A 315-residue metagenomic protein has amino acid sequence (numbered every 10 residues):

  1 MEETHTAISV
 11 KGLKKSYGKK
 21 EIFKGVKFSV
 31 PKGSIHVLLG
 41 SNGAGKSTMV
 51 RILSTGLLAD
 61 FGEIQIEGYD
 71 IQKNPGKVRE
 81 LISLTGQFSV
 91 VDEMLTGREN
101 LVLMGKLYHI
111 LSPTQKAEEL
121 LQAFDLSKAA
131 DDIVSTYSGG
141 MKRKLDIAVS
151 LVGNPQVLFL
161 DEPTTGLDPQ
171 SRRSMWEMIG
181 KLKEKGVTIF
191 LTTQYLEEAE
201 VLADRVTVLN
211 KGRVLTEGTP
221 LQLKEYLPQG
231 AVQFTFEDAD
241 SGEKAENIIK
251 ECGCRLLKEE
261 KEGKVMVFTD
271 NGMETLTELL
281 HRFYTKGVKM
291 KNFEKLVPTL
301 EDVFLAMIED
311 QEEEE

Functional and structural regions predicted by a protein language model:
M1-K14, D310-E315: ABC-family P-loop ATPase nucleotide-binding domain
H5-I8, K15-N210, L215-T216: ABC transporter nucleotide-binding domains
L13, L257, K291-F293: Generic beta-strand hydrophobic packing signal
Y69-Q72, V214, A239, D270-M273 (+1 more regions): Short, surface-exposed acidic/glycine-rich loop or hinge patches that mediate macromolecular interfaces
S83, H109, P228, K250 (+1 more regions): A generic structural signal for secondary-structure junctions that act as hinges or helix/strand caps at the edges
E177-D270: ABC transporter nucleotide-binding domain
N271-E315: C-terminal coupling/interaction segments
